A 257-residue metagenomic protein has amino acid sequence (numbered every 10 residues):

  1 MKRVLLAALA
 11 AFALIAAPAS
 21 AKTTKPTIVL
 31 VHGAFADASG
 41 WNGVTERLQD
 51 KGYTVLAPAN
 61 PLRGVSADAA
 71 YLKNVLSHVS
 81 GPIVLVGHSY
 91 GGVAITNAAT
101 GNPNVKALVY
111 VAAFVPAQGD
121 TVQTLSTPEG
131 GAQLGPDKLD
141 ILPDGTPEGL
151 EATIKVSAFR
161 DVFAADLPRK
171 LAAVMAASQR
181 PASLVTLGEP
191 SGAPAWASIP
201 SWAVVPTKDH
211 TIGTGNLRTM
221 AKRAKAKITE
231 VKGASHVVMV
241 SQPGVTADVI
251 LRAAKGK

Functional and structural regions predicted by a protein language model:
A7-I15: Bacterial N-terminal signal peptides
A17-A21: Sec/Tat signal peptide C-region and signal peptidase I cleavage site
K22-G81, A234: Active-site catalytic motif of lipid deacylating hydrolases and related acyltransferases
V86-G91, I95: Gly/Ala-rich beta-loop-alpha elbow adjacent to hydrolase catalytic centers
N104-V105, V109-P147, S183-T186: Flexible "cap/lid" loop of the alpha/beta hydrolase fold
L108, P200-D209: Conserved strand-to-loop "acid loop" that flanks and positions the catalytic carboxylate
V174-A195: Active-site nucleophile elbow and catalytic-triad environment of alpha/beta-hydrolase enzymes
T207-A234, V240, R252: Conserved loop-alpha-helix segment in the C-terminal half of the alpha/beta-hydrolase fold that carries the catalytic
